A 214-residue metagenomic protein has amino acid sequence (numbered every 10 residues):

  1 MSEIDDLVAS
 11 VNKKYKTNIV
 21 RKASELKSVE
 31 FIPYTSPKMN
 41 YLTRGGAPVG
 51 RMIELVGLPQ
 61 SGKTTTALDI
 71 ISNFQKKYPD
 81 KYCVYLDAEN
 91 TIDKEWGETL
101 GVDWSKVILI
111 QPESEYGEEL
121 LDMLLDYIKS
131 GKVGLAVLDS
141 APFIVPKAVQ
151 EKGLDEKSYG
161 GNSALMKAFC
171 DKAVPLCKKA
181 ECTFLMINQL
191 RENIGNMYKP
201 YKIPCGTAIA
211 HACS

Functional and structural regions predicted by a protein language model:
S2-K106, L121-K129: The Walker A/P-loop phosphate-binding site
D80-Y82, K132-L135, K179-M186: Loop/turn-to-beta-strand initiation segments
I92, I144-V145, N193-I194: Catalytic P-loop NTPase motifs of RecA-like helicase/translocase cores
K106-Y116, V149-L165, M197-Y201: Flexible beta-alpha connector loops of hexameric P-loop NTPases
Y127, Y159-S214: Phosphate-binding/switch region of NTP-binding enzymes
A141-P146, N188: Mobile beta-alpha loop/short-helix "lid" or hinge segments that flank ligand
I144-G153, C177: Conserved ATPase-coupling elements of RecA-like P-loop NTPase cores
